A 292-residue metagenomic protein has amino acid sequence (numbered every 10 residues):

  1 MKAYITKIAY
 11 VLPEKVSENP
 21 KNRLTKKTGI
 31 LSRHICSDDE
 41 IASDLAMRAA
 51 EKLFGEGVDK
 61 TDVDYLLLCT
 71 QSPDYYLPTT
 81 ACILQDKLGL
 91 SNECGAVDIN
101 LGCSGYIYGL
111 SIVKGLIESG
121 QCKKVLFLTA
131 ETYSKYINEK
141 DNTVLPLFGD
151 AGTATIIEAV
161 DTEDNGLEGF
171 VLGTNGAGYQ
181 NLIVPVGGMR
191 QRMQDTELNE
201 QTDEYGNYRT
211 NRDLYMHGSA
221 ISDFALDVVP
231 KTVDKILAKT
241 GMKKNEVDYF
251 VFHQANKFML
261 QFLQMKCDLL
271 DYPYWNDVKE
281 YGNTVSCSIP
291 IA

Functional and structural regions predicted by a protein language model:
M1-D39, D141-D223, D227, K231: Condensing-enzyme catalytic core mediating Claisen C-C bond formation in acyl metabolism
P20-K26, Y76-G89, F127-Y133, N199-G206 (+1 more regions): Acidic-glycine-rich active-site phosphate/pyrophosphate-binding loop
G29-H34, V63-L67, D86-N100, K135-N138 (+1 more regions): Glycine/charged-rich beta-loop-alpha catalytic/anionic-binding loops adjacent to active sites
S43, M47-A50, S72-P73, S91-E93 (+4 more regions): Claisen-condensing/thiolase-fold acyl-transfer catalytic domains that form or cleave C-C bonds in fatty acid
A49-D64, K231-D248: Phosphate/pyrophosphate-binding loops at sites that engage ATP/ADP/AMP, CoA/4′-phosphopantetheine, polyphosphate
C69-D74, L101-S104, T129-S134, G173-N175 (+1 more regions): Acidic, glycine-rich active-site loops and adjacent beta-strand->loop/helix elements that engage anionic groups
E118-G152: Flexible, glycine-rich active-site loops centered on histidine and acidic residues that chelate a metal or position
